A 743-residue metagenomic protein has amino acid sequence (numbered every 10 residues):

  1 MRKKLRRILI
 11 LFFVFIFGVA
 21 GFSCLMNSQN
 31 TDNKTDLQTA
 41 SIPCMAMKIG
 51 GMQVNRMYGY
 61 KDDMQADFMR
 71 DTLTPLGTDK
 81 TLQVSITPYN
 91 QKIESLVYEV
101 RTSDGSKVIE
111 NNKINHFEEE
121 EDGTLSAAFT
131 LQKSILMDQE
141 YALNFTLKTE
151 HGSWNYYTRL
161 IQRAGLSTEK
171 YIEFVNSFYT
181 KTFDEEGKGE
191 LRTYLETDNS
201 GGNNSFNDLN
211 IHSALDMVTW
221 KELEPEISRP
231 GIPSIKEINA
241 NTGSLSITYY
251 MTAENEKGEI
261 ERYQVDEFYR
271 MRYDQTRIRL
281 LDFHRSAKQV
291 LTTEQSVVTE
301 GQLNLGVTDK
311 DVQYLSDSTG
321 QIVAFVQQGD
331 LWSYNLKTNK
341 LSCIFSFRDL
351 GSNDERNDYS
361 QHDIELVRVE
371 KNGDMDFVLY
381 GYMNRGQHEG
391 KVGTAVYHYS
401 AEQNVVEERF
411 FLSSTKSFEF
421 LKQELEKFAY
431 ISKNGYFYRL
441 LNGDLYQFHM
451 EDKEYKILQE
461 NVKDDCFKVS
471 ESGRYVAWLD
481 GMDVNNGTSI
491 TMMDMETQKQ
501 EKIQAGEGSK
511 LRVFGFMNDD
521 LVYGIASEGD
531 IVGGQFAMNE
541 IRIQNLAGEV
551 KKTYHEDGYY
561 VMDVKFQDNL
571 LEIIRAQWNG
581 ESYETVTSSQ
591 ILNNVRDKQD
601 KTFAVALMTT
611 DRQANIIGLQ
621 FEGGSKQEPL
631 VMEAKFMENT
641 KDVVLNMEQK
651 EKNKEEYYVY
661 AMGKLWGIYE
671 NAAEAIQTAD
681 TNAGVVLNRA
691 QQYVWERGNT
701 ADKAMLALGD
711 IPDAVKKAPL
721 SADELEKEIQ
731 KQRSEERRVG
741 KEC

Functional and structural regions predicted by a protein language model:
M1-I16: N-terminal Sec-pathway targeting helices
I16, A20-D32, D67-Q83, E94-F117 (+4 more regions): Surface-exposed, charged secondary-structure patches
N27-A46: Ser/Thr/Pro/Gly-rich low-complexity linker/stalk segments immediately outside membranes or between
A40-Y98, S106-V108, E140-L223, V297-K340 (+13 more regions): Core segments of small alpha/beta cavity-forming domains
E110-N112, F283, L341-D349, V406-S414 (+3 more regions): Beta-propeller fold detector
T242-L280, H284: Exposed beta-sheet edge and beta->alpha loop/turn motif
L336-N339, A401-E402, H449-K453, D494-Q498 (+1 more regions): Short loop/turn segments that connect beta-strands within beta-propeller blades
E735-C743: Conserved small/polar residues in nucleotide/adenosyl-binding loops
